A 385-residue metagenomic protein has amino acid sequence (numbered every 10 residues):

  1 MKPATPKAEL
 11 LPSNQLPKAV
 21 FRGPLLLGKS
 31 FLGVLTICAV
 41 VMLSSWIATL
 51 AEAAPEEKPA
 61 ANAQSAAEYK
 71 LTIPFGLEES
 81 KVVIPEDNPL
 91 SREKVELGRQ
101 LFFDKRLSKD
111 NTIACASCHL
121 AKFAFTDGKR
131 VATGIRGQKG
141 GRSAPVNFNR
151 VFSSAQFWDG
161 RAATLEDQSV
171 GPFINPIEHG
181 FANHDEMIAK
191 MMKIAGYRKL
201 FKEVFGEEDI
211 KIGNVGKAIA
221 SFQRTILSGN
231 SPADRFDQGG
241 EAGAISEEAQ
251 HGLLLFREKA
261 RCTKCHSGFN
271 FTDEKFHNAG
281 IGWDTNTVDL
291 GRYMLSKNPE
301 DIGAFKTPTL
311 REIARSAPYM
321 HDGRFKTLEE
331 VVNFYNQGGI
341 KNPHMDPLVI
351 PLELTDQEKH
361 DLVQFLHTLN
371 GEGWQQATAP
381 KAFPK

Functional and structural regions predicted by a protein language model:
K2, P6-P12, S30-V34, C38 (+1 more regions): Periplasmic c-type cytochrome electron-transfer domains
L26-L27: Juxtamembrane cytosolic/matrix-side boundary and N-terminal portion of single-pass signal-anchor/stop-transfer
